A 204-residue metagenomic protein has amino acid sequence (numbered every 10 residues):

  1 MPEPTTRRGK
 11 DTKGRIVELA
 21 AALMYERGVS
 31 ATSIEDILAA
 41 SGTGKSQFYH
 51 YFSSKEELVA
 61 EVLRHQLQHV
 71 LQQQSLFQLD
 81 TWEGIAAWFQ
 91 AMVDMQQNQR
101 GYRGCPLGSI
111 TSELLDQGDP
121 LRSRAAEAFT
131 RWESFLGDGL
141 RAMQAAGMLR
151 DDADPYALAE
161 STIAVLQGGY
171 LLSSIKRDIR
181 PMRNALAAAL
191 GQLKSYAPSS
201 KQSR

Functional and structural regions predicted by a protein language model:
M1-R27, A31-A40, E57: Basic, helix-initiating cap at the start of DNA-binding domains
S41-F52: Short hydrophobic/aromatic patch on the recognition helix
F52, E57-Q66: Alpha-helical DNA-contacting segments of helix-turn-helix folds
E61, Q74-G104, P155-A159: Hydrophobic alpha-helical connector segments
S75, E83-A87, D119-A145, A157 (+1 more regions): Amphipathic alpha-helical packing segments from all-alpha helical-bundle domains
M95, Q99, A142, I163-R180 (+1 more regions): Amphipathic C-terminal alpha-helical segment
Q99-P120: Amphipathic alpha-helical segments used for helix-helix packing
